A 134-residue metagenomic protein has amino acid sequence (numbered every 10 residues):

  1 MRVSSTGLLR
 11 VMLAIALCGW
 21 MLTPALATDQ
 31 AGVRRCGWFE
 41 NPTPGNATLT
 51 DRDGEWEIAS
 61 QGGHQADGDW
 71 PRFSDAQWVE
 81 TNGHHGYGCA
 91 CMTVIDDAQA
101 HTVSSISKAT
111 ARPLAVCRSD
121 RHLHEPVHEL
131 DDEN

Functional and structural regions predicted by a protein language model:
R2-M12: Bacterial N-terminal signal peptides that target proteins for export
R10-W20: Bacterial N-terminal signal peptides
G19, T28-D29, A109: Residues at the start of alpha-helices and the adjacent loop-to-helix junctions
T23-A25: Membrane-interface motif at the C-terminal end of an N-terminal transmembrane signal
A27-T81: N-terminal secretory signal peptides
W70-N134: Beta-strand-rich cores of mature extracytoplasmic or soluble domains
